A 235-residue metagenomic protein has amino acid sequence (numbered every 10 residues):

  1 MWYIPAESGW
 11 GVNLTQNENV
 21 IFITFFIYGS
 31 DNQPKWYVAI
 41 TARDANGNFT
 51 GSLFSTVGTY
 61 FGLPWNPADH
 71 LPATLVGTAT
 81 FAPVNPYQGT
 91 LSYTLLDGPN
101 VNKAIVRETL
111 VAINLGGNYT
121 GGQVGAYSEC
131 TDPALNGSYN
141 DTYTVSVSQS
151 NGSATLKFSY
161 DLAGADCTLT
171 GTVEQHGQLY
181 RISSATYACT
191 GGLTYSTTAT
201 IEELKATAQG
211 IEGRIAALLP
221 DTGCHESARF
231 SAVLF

Functional and structural regions predicted by a protein language model:
M1-F235: Mature soluble binding/inhibitory domains
